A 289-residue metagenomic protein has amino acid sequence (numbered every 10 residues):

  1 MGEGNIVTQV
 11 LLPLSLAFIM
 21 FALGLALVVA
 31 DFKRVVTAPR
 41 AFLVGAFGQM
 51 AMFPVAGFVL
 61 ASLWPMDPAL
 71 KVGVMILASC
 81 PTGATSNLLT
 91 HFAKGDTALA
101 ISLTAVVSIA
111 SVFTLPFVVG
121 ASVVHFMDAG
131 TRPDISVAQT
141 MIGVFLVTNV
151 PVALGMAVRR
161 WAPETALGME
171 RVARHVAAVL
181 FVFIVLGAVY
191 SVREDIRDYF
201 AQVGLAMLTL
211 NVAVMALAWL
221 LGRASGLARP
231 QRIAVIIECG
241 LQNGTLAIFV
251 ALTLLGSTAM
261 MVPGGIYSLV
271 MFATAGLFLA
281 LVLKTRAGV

Functional and structural regions predicted by a protein language model:
M1-V289: Alpha-helical transmembrane segments of multi-pass small-molecule/ion transporters
